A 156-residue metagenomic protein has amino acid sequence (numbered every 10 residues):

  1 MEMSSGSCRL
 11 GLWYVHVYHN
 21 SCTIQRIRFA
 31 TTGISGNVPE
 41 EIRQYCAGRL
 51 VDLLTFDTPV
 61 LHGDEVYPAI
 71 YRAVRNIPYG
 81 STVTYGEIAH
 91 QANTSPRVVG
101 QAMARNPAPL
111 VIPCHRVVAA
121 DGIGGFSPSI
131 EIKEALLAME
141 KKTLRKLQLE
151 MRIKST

Functional and structural regions predicted by a protein language model:
M1-T94, T143-T156: Basic nucleic-acid-binding alpha-helical/helix-turn surface characteristic of O6-alkylguanine DNA
V74, I88, C114-H115, L136: Residue-level signal for inorganic ion chemistry
A104: Residue-level detection of the helix-turn-helix DNA-binding "recognition helix"
P107: Acidic, glycine-rich catalytic loops of TOPRIM or P-loop NTPase phosphate-binding modules used across DNA replication
L110-A119: Short Lys/Arg-enriched helix C-cap and helix-to-coil transition segments that create basic nucleic-acid-contact patches
D121-T156: …primarily DNA-binding HTH/wHTH and HhH modules…
